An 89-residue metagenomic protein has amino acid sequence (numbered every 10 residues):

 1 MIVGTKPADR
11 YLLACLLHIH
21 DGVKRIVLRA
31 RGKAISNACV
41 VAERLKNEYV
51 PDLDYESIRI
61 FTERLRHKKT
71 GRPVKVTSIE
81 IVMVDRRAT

Functional and structural regions predicted by a protein language model:
M1-I19: Histone-fold modules and their flanking histone-like tails across chromatin and transcription assemblies
V3, L16-L17, C39-E43, L65 (+1 more regions): Polybasic, low-complexity nucleic-acid-binding and compaction segments
K6, R29-R31, V84-R86: Structured beta-strand/turn binding interfaces of compact recognition modules in eukaryotic regulators
L16, V23-V27, D52-S57, S78-E80: Beta-strand-rich binding-surface signature of beta-sandwich/beta-barrel folds used to engage anionic ligands
D21, R25, N47-P51, R87: Short amphipathic alpha-helical interaction elements and helix-loop-helix interfaces that mediate dimerization
D21-S36: Short glycine-rich, basic-tinged beta-strand/loop micro-motifs
K33-P51: Conserved helicase motor "Helicase C" RecA-like lobe of SF1/SF2 P-loop NTPases
D54-T89: C-terminal edge-of-domain segments
